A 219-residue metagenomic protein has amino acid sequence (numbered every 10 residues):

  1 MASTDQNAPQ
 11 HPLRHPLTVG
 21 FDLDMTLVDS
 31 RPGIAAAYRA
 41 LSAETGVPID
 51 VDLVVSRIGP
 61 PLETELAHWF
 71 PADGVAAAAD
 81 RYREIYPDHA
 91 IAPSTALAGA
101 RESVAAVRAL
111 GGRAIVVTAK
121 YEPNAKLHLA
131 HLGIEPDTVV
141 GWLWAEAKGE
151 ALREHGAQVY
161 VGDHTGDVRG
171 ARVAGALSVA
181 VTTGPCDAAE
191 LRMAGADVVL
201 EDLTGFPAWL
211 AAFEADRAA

Functional and structural regions predicted by a protein language model:
A2-N7, H11-R101, L110, E135: N-terminal helical cap/lid subdomain that shapes the substrate entry/recognition surface in HAD-like hydrolases
Y38, A100-L129, W142: Substrate-recognition element of Asp-dependent hydrolases with the DxDx(T/V) motif
L53-V54, I134-K148: A short, structured active-site edge motif that brings together acidic residues
R57, P61, T95-G99, K120-Y121 (+4 more regions): Short beta->alpha linker loops
R101-A109, R153, V168-G175: Surface-exposed amphipathic alpha-helices with a cationic face
G111-I115, P136-T138, G156-Q158, A176-S178 (+1 more regions): Short active-site oxyanion
T118, V161-T204: Acidic, Mg2+-coordinating phosphoryl-transfer loop and its flanking beta/alpha structural elements, shared across
L143-H155, T165, R169: Short loop-to-alpha-helix "cap/lid" segments that border enzyme active sites across diverse enzyme classes
